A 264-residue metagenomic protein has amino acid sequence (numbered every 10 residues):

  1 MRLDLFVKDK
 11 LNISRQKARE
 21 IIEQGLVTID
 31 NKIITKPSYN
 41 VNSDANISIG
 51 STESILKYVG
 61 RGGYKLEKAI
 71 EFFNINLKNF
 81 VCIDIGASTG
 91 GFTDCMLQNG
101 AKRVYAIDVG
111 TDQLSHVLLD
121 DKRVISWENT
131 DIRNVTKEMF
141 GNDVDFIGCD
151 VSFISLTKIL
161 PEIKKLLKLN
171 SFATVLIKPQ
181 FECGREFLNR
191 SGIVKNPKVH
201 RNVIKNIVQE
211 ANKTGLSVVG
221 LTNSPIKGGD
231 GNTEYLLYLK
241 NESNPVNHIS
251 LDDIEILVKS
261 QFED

Functional and structural regions predicted by a protein language model:
M1-A45, V81: A basic, amphipathic helix-loop patch mediating RNA/tRNA/ribosome contacts
V27, K102-Y105: Short beta-strand element of Class I
K78-S88: Conserved class I S-adenosyl-L-methionine
T89-G100: Conserved SAM-binding loop of SAM-dependent methyltransferases across substrates and taxa, primarily the Class I
Y105-K158: S-adenosyl-L-methionine
T157-T174: A short glycine-rich, Lys/Arg-flanked "PGG" loop and its adjoining helix->strand segment in the class I
P179-K195: Short, glycine-/aromatic-enriched active-site segment of Class I SAM-dependent methyltransferases
T233-D264: Flexible, glycine-/basic-rich loop-and-beta segments that form/coincide with the SAM-dependent methyltransferase
